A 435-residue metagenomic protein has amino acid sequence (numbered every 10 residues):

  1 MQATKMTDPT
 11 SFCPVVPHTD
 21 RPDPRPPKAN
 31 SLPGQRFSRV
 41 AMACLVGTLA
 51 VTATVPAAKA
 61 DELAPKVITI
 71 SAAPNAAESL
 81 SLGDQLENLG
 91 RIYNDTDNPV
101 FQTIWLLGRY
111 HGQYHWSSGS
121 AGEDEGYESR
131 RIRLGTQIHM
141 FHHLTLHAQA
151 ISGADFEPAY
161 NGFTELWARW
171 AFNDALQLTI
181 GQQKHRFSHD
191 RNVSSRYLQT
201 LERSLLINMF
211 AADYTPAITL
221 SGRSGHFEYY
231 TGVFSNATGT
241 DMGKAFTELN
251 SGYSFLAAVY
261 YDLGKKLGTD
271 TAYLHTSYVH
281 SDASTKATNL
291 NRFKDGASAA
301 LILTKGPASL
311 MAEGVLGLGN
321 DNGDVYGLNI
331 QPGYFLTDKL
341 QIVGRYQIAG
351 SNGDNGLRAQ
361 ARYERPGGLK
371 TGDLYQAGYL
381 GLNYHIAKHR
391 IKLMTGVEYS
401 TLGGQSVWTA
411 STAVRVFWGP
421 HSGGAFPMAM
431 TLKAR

Functional and structural regions predicted by a protein language model:
Q2, M6-V16, R21-R39, A43-H111 (+2 more regions): N-terminal periplasmic/intermembrane-space "pro-region" immediately following the signal or transit peptide
G34-S38, F255, D270-A272: Structural motif marking the loop-to-transmembrane transition
P56, L176, D270-A272: Residue-level signal for beta-strand positions within conserved beta-sheet cores that form or flank
E62-S79, S118-G122, F141, L166-A171 (+2 more regions): Outer-membrane beta-barrel pore domains
L89-R91, F255-L263, Y379-N383, T412-F417: Short, well-ordered amphipathic alpha-helices
R91-G239, S251-K266, L328-D354: Outer membrane beta-barrel
D241-T247, L263, T285-N289: Short helix-to-loop capping/linker segments positioned immediately adjacent to catalytic or ligand/cofactor-binding
K244-G252, R292-K294, G323: Interfacial loop-to-helix transition and helix-capping segments at the boundaries of transmembrane helices
